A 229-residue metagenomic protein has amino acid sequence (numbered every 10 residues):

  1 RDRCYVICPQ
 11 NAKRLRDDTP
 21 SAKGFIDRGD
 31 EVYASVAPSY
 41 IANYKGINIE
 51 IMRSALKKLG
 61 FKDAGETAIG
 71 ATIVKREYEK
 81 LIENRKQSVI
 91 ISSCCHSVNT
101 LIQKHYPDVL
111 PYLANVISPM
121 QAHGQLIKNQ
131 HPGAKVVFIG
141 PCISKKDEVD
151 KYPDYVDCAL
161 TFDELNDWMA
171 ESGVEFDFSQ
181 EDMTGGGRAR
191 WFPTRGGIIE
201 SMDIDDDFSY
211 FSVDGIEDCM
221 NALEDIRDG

Functional and structural regions predicted by a protein language model:
R1-T19: Iron-sulfur cluster-binding cysteine motifs and their immediate structural context in ferredoxin-like electron-transfer
R16-G229: Iron-sulfur-associated redox domains of electron-transfer enzymes in respiratory and anaerobic energy metabolism
